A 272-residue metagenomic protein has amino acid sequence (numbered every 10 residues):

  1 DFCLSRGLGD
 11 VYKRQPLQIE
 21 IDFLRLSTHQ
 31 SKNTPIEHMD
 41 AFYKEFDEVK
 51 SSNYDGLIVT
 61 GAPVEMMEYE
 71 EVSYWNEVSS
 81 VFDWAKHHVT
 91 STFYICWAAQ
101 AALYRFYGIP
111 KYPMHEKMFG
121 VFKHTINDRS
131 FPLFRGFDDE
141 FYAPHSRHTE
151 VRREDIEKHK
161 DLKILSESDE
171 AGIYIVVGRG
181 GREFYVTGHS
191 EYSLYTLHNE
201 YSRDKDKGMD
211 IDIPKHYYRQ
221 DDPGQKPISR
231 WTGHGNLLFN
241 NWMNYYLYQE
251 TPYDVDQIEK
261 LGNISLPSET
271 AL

Functional and structural regions predicted by a protein language model:
D1-Y12: Single conserved hydrophobic/aromatic residue that forms the stacking wall/gate of nucleotide- or nucleobase-binding
L17-Q30: A short beta-strand-loop structural module common to alpha/beta enzyme folds
F23, F93-C96, H145, Y185-T187: A structural signal for short, well-ordered beta-strand segments and their strand-loop junctions that often border
T34-N53: Glycine-rich, highly charged phosphate/nucleotide-binding loops
V59-D128: Cysteine-nucleophile active-site neighborhood
R105-T196, N263-P267: Pocket-forming structural segment of enzyme catalytic cores
G181, V186, S190-L272: Acyltransferase
